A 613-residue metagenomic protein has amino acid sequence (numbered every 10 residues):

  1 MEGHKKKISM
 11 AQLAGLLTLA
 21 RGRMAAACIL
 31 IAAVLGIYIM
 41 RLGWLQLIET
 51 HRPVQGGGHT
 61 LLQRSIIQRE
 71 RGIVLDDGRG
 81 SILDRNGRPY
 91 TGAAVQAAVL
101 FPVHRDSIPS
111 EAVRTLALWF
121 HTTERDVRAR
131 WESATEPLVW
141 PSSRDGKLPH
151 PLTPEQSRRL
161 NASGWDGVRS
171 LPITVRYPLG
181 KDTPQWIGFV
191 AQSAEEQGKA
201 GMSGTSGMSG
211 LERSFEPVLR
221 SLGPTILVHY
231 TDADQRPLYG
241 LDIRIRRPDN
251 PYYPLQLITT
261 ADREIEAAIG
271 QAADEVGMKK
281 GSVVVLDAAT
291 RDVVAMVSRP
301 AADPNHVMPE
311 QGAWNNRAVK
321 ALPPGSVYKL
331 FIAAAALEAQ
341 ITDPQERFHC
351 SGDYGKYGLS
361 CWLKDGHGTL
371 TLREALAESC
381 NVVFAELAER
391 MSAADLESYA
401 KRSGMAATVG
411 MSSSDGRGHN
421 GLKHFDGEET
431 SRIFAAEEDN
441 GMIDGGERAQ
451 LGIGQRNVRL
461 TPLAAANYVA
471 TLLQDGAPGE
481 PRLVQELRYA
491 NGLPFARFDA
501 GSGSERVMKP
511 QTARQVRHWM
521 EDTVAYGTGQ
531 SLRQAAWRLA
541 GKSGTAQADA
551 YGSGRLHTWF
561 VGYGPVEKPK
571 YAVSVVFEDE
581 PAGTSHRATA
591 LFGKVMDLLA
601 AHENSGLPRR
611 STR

Functional and structural regions predicted by a protein language model:
M1-N305, S398-R402, D579-P581, S585-R613: Periplasmic/cell-envelope proteins involved in peptidoglycan metabolism and beta-lactam response
E2-K7, T91, R244, D287-K320 (+3 more regions): Beta-lactam-recognizing serine transpeptidase/beta-lactamase-like catalytic domain environment
I48, I332-L337: Active-site-flanking alpha-helical
